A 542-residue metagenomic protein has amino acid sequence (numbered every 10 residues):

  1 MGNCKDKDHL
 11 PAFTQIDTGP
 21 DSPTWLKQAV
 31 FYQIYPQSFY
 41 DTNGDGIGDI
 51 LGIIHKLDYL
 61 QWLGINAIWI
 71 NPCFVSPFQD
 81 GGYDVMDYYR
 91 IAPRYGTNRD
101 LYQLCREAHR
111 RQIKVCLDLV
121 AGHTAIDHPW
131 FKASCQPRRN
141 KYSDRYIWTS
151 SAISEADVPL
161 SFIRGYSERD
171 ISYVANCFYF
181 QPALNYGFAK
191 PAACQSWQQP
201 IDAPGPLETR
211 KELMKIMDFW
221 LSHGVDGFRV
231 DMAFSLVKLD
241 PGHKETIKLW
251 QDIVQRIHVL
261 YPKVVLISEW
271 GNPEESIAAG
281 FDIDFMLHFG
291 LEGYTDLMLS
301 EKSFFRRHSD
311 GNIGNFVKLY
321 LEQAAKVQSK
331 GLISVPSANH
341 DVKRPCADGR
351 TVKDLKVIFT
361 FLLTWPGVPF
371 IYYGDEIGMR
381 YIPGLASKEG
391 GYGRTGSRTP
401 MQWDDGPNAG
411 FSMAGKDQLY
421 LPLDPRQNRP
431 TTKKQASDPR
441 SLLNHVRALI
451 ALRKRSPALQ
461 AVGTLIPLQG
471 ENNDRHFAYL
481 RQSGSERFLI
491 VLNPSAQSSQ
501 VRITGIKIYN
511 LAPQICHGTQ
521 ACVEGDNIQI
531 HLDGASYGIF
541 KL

Functional and structural regions predicted by a protein language model:
G2-K211, S222, A233-G280, M401: Acidic/aromatic-lined carbohydrate-recognition and catalytic surfaces of CAZymes acting on diverse glycans
F13, L26, H258-L260, G280 (+6 more regions): Loop/helix patches that line or flank the sugar-binding groove of alpha-linked glycan CAZymes
N66-A67, Q112-K114, M217, D226-R229 (+8 more regions): Beta-sheet entry/capping signal
A125-C135, W270-E301, R380-Y392: Substrate-binding cleft/loops of secretory-pathway carbohydrate-active enzymes
I216-L239, V335-N339: Active-site groove signature of glycoside hydrolases
N315, Y320-H340: Aromatic-lined glycan-binding groove of carbohydrate-active enzymes
S498-G518: Beta-strand-rich binding/interaction modules
E524-L542: C-terminal beta-strand-rich structural cap/linker in extracellular carbohydrate-active enzymes
